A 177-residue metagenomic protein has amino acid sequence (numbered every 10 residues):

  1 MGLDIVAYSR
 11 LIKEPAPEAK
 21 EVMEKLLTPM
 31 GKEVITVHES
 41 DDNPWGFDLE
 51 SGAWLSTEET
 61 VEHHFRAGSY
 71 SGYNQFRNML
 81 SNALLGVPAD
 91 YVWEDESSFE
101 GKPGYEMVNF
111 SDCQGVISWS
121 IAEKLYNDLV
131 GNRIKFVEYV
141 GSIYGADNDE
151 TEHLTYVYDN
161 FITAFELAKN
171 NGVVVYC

Functional and structural regions predicted by a protein language model:
M1-I162, L167-C177: Acidic (Asp/Glu-rich) sequence patches and key acidic residues that form negatively charged surfaces used
